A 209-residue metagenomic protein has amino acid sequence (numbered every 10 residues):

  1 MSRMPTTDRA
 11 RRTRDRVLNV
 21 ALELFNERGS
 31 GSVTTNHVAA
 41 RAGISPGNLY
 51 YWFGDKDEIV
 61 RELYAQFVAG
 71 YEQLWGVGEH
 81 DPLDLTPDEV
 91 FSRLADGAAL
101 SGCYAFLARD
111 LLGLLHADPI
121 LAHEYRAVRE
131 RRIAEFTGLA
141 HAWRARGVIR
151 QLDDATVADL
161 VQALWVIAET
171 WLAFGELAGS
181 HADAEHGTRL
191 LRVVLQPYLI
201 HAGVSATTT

Functional and structural regions predicted by a protein language model:
M1-R12, E23, A206-T209: N-terminal intrinsically disordered/low-complexity leader segments
M1-S2, G138-H141, T170-T209: C-terminal peripheral helix-coil segments that are non-catalytic and often amphipathic
R16, E89-S92, D96, D110 (+2 more regions): Amphipathic alpha-helical interaction segments
R16, L24-E58, E62, Q66: Helix-turn-helix
E62, V77-F106, V161: Hydrophobic alpha-helical connector segments
L63, F67, Y71, G97 (+3 more regions): Hydrophobic/aromatic residues within well-ordered alpha-helical segments
S101-H123, T137-H141: Amphipathic alpha-helical segments used for helix-helix packing
I120-R146, A158-E169, A173, R189-Q196: Amphipathic alpha-helical packing segments from all-alpha helical-bundle domains
